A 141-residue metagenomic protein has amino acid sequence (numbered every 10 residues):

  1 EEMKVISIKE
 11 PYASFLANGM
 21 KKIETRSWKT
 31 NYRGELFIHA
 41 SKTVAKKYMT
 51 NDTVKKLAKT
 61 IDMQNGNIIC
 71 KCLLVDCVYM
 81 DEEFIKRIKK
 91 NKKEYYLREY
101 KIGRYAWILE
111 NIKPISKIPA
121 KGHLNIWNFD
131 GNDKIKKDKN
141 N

Functional and structural regions predicted by a protein language model:
E1-N141: Structured alpha/beta reader/binder surfaces that contact nucleic acids or chromatin modification marks
